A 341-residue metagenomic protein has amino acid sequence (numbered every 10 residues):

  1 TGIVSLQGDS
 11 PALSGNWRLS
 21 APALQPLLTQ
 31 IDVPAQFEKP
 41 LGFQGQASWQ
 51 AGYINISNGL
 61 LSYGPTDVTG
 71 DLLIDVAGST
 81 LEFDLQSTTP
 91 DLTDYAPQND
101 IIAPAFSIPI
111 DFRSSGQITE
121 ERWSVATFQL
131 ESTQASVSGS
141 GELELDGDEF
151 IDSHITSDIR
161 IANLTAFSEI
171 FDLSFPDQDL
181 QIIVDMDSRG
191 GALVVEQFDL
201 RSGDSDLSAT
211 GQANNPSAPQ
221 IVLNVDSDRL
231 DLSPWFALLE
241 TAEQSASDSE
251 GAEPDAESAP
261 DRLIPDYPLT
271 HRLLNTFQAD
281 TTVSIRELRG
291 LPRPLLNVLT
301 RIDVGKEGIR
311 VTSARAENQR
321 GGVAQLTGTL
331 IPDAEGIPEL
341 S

Functional and structural regions predicted by a protein language model:
T1-S57, S62-V194, S205-A314, G322-S341: Membrane-proximal interfacial segments on either side of biological membranes
